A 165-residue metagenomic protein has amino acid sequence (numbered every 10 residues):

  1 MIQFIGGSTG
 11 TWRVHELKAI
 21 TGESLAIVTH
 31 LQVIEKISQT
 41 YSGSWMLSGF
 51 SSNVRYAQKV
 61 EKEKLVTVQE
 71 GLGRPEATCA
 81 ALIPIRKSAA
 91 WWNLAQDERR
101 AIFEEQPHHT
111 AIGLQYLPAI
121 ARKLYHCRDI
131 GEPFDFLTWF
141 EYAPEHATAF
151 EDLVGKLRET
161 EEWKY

Functional and structural regions predicted by a protein language model:
M1-A119, E145-T148: Short S/T/G/P-rich N-terminal loop/turn motif that feeds into the first structured element of a domain
I120-H126: A short linear hydrophobic-aromatic micro-motif
H126-P133: A short beta-turn/loop motif at secondary-structure boundaries
D135-E141: Short cationic amphipathic helices and targeting signals
F150-R158: Short amphipathic alpha-helices in soluble, non-transmembrane regions that often serve as interface/regulatory elements
L157-Y165: A common structural junction motif
